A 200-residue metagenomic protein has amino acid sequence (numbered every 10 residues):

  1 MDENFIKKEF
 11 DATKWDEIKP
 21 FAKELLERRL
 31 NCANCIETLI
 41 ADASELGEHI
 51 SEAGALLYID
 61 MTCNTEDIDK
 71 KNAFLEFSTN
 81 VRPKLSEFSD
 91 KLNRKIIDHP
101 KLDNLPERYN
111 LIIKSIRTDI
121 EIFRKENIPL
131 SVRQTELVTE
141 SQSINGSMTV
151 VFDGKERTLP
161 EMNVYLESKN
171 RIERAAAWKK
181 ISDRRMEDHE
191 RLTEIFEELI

Functional and structural regions predicted by a protein language model:
M1-I200: A well-structured
